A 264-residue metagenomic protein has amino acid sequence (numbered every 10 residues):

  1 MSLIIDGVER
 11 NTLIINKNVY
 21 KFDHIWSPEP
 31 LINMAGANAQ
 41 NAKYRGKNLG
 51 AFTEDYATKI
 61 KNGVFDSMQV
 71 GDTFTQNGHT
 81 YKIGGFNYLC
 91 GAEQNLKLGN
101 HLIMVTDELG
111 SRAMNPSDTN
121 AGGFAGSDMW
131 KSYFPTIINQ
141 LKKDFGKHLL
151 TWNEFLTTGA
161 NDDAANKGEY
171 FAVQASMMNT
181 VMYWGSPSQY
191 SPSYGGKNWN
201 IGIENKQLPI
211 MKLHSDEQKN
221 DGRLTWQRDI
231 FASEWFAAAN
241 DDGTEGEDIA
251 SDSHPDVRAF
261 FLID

Functional and structural regions predicted by a protein language model:
M1-I25: Short, low-complexity N-terminal tether/leader segments at secretion or assembly junctions of large, surface-exposed
I25-D264: Collagenous Gly-X-Y triple-helix signature in extracellular proteins
